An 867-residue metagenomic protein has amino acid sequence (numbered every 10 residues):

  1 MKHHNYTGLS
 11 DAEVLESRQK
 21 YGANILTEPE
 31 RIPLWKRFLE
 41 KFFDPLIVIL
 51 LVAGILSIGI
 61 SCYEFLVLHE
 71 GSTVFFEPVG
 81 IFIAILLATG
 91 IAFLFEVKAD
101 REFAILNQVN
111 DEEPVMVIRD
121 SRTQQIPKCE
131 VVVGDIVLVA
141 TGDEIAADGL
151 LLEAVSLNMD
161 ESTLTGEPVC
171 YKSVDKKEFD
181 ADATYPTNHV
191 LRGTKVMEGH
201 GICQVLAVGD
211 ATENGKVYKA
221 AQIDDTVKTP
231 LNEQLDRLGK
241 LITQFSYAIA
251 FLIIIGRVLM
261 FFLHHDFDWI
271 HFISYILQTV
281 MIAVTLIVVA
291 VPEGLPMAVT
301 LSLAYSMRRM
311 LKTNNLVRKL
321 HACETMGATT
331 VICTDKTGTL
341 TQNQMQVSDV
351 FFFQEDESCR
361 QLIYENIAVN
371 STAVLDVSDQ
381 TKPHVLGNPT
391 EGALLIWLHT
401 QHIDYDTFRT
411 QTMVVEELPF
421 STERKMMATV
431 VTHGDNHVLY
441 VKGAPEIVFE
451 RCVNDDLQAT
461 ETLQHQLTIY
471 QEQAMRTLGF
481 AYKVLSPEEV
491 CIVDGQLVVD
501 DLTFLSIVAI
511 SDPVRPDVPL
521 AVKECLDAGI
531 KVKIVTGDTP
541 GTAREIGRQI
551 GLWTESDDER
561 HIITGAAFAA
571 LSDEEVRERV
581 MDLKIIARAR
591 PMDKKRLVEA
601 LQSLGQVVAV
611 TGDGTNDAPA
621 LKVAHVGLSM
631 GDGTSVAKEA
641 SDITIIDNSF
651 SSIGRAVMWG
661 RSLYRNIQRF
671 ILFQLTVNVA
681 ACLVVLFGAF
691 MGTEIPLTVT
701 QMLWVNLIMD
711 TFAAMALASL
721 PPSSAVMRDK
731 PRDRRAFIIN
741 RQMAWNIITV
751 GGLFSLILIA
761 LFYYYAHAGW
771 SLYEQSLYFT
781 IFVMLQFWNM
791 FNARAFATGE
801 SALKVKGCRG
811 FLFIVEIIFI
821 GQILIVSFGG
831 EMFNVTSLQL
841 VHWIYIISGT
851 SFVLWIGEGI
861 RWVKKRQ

Functional and structural regions predicted by a protein language model:
M1-P731, I738-I739, G752, Y763-Y764 (+2 more regions): Conserved cytosolic headpiece of P-type ATPases
M709, F754-S755, S776-F791: Generic alpha-helical transmembrane segments
R732-L753, W770-L777: Membrane-water interface at loop-to-transmembrane-helix junctions
F762-W770: Long hydrophobic segments that form regular secondary structure
